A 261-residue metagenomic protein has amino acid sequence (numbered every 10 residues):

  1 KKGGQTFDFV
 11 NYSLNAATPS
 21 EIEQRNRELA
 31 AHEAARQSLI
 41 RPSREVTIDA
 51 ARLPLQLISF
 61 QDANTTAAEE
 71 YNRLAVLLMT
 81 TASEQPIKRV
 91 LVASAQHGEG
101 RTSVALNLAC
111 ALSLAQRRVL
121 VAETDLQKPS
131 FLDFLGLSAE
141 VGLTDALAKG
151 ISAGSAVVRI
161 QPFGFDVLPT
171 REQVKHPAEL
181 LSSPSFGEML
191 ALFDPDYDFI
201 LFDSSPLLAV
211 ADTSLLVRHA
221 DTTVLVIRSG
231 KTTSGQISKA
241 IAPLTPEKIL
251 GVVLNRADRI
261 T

Functional and structural regions predicted by a protein language model:
K1-L77: Acidic-aromatic/histidine active-site loop/patch
E45-V76, T80-S83, S94-E99, R117-D198 (+1 more regions): P-loop/Walker-type NTP enzyme "switch/lid" segment
P86-V90, R101: Pre-Walker A (Motif I) flank of P-loop NTPase domains
V104, L108: Hydrophobic positions on the alpha1 helix immediately C-terminal to the Walker A/P-loop
L112: Aromatic pocket-lining residues of Rossmann-like dinucleotide-binding sites
A146, L168, A220-T261: Conserved beta-strand/loop subsegment of P-loop NTPase cores
